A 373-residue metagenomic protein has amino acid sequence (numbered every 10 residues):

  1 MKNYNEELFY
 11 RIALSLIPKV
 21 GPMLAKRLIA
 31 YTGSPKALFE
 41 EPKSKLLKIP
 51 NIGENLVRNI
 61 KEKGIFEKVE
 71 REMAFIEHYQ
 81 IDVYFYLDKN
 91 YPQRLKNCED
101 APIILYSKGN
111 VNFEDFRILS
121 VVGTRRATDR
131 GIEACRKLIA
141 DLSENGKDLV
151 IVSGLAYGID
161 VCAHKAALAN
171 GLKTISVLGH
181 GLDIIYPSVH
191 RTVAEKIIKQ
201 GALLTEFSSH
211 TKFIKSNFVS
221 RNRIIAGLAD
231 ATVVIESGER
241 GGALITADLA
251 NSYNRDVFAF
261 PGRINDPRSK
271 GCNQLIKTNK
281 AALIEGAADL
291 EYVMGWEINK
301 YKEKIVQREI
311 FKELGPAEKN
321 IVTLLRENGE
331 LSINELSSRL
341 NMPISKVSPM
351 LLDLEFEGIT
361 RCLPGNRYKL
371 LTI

Functional and structural regions predicted by a protein language model:
M1-K147: Short, positively charged patches
K2-N5, F85-I373: Glycine-biased, small-residue-rich flexible motifs in mid-sequence functional cores and linkers
